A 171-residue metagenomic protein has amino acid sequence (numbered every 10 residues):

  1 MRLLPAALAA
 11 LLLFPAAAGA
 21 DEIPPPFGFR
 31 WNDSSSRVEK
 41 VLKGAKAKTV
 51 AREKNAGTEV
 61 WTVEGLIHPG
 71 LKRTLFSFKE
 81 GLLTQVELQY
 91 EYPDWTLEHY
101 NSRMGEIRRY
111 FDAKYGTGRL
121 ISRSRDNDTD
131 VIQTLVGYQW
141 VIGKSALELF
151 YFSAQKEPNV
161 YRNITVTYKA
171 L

Functional and structural regions predicted by a protein language model:
M1-L4: Positively charged n-region of N-terminal signal peptides that target proteins for export
A6-P15: Bacterial N-terminal signal peptides
A20-G57, Y90-L171: Non-cytosolic coordination micro-motifs
W61-I107: Mid-chain, structured segments of secreted extracytoplasmic proteins
